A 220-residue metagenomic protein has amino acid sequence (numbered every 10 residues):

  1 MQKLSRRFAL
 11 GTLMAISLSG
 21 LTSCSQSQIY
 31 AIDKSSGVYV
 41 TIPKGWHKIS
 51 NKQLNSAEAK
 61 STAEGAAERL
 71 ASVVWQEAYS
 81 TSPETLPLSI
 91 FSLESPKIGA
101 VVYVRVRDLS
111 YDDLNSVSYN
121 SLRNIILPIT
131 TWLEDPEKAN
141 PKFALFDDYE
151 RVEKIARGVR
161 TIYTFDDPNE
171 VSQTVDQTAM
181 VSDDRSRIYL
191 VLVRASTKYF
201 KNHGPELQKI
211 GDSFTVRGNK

Functional and structural regions predicted by a protein language model:
M1-K3, A15: Secretory targeting signals
R6-L10: N-terminal export leaders
G20-S23: C-terminal motif of bacterial Sec signal peptides marking the signal peptidase cleavage site
S25-S27: Bacterial signal peptide processing site
S35-E58: Proline-anchored loop/turn motifs at beta-strand termini and strand-loop-strand connectors
G37, S116-R123, T197, K201-P205: Soluble non-cytosolic domains of exported or imported proteins
W46-K48, T130, R185-K220: Surface-exposed amphipathic alpha-helical segments
Q53-A179, I188: Conserved polar/disulfide-associated segments of primarily extracytoplasmic proteins
